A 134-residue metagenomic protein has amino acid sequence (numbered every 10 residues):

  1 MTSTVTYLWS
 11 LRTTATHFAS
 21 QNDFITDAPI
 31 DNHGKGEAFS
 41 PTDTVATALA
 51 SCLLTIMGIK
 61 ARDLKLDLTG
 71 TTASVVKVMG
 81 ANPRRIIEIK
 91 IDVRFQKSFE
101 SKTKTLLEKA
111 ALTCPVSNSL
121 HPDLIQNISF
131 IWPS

Functional and structural regions predicted by a protein language model:
M1-T47, T55-S134: Extended beta-strand/beta-hairpin segments
